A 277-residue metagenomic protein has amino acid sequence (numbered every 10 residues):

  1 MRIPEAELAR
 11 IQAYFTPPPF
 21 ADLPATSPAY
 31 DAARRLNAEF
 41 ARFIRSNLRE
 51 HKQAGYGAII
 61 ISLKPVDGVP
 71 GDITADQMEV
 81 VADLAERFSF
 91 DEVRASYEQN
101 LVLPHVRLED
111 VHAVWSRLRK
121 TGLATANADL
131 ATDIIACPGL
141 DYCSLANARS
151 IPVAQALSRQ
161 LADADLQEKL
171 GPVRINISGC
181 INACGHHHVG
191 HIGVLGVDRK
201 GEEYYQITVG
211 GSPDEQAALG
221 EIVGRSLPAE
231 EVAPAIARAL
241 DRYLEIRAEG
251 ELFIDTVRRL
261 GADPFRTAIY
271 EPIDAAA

Functional and structural regions predicted by a protein language model:
M1-A277: Peripheral terminal and linker regions in Fe-S/redox and tRNA-modifying enzymes
